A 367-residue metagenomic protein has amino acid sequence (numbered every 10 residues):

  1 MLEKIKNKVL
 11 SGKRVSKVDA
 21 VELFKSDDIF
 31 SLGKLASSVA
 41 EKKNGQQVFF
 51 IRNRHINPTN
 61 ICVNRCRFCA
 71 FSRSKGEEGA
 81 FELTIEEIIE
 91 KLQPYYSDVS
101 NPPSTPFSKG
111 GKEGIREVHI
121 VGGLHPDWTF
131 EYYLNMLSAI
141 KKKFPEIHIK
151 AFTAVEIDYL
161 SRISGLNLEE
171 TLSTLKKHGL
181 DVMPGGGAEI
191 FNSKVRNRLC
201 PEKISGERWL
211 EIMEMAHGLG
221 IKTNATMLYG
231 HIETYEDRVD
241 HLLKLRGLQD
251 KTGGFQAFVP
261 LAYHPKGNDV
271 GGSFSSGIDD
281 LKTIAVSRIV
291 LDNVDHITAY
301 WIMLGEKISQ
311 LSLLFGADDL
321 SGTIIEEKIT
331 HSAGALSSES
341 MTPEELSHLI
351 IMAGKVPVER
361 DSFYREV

Functional and structural regions predicted by a protein language model:
M1-F30, E41, I89-E90, S97 (+1 more regions): Auxiliary Fe-S-binding modules of radical SAM enzymes
V48-E90: Canonical Radical SAM [4Fe-4S] cluster-binding loop centered on the CxxxCxxC motif and its immediate flanking residues
R52-R54, R73-G76, V121-F130, S193 (+2 more regions): Glycine-rich, proline-tolerant flexible connector loops at the mouths of alpha/beta enzymes
E90-V99, E113-G123: Short Fe-S-cluster ligation motifs
L92, Y133-S138, L172, L210-M213 (+5 more regions): Generic structural signal for well-ordered alpha-helices, preferentially at hydrophobic/aromatic core positions
K109-G110: Glycine-biased, low-complexity coil/linker segments
G114-M213, G218-I221, A225, H231 (+1 more regions): Conserved SAM/AdoMet-binding glycine-rich loop
F144, H148, K177-A188, E207-D269 (+2 more regions): Conserved C-terminal portion of the radical SAM core fold that forms the substrate/S-adenosylmethionine-binding
